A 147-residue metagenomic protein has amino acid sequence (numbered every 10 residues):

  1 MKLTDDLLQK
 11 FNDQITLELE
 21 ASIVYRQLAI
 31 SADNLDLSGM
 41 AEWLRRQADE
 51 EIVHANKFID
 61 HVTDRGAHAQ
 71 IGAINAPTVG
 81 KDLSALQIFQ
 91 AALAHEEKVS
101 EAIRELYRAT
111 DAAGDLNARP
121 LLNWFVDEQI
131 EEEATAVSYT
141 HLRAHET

Functional and structural regions predicted by a protein language model:
M1-N12: Extreme N-terminal tail/first-helix region
L7, M40, L44, L121-L122: DHp/HisKA histidine-phosphotransfer helix
K10-L17, A21, Y25-L28, D60-H61 (+1 more regions): Acidic/histidine-rich alpha-helical segments that form the ligand environment of transition-metal centers
D33-A73, A136-Y139: Conserved alpha-helical segments that form or flank metal/cofactor-binding pockets of metalloenzymes
T140-T147: Conserved small/polar residues in nucleotide/adenosyl-binding loops
